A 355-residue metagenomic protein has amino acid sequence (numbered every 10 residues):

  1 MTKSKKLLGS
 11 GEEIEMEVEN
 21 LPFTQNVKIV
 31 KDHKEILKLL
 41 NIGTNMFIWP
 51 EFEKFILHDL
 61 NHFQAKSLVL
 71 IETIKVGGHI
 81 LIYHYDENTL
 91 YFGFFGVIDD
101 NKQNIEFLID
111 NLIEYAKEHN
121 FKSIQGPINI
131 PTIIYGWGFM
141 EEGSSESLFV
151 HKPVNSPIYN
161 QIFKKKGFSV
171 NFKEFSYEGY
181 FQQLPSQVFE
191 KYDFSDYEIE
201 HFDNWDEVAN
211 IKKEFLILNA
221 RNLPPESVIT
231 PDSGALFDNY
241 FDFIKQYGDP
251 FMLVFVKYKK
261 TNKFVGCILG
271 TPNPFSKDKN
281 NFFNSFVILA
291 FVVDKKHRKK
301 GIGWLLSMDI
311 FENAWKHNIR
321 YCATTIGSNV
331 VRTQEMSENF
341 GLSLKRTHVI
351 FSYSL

Functional and structural regions predicted by a protein language model:
M1-L21, I105-E198, V349-L355: Acyl-donor-binding surface of acyltransferase catalytic domains
K3-I56, N88, K191-G234, K263-V265: Short amphipathic alpha-helix that is part of the acyltransferase structural core
G43-N45, K54-L148, K259, V265-L289: Conserved donor-binding loop and adjoining core beta-sheet/short helix segment in diverse acyl/aminoacyl transferases
E53-K66, H79, D86-E87, N160 (+1 more regions): Catalytic cores of nucleotide-enabled group-transfer and carboxylate-activating enzymes in metabolic and assembly-line
N101-A116, V293, K299-E312: Conserved acetyl-CoA-binding loop-helix of GNAT-fold acetyltransferases
F163, E335-E338: Conserved active-site tyrosine of GNAT-family acetyltransferases
A220-K260, F264-N273: Phosphate-binding active sites in nucleotide-utilizing proteins
L253-V256, F264-I268, S276-F282, H297-G303 (+3 more regions): Extended hydrophobic-aromatic, low-complexity segments
